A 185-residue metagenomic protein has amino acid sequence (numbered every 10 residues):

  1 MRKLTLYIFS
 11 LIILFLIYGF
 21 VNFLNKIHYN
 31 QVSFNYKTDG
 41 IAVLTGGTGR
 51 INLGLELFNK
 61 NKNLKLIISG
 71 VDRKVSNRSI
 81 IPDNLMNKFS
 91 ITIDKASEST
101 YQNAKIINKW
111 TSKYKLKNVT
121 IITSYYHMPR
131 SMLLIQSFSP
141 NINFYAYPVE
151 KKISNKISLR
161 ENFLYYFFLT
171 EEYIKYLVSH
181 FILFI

Functional and structural regions predicted by a protein language model:
M1-K3: Cytosolic-side transmembrane helix boundary signature
T5-N22: Hydrophobic membrane-insertion alpha-helices, especially the h-region of bacterial N-terminal signal peptides
L6, I17, H28, L164-Y165 (+1 more regions): Intrinsically disordered, low-complexity N-terminal regions enriched in serine/proline/glycine with scattered basic
F23-F163: A structural signal for short, hydrophobic/glycine-enriched beta-strand patches
E161-I185: A transmembrane-helix-recognition feature enriched in membrane-embedded lipid enzymes and envelope glyco-/phospholipid
